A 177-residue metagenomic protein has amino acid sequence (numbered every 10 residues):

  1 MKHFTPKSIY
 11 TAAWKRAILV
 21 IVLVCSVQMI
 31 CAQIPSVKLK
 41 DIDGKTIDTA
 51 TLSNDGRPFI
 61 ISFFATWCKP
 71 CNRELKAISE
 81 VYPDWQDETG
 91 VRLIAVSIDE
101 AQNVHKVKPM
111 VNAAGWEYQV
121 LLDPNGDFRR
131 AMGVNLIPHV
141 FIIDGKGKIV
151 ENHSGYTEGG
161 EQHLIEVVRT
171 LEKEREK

Functional and structural regions predicted by a protein language model:
K2-L19: Bacterial N-terminal signal peptides that target proteins for export
R16-Q28: Bacterial N-terminal signal peptides
A32-Q33, K45: Boundary of Sec targeting at the N-terminus
K38-P58: A short beta-strand-turn-helix
G56-F59, F64-W67, L136: Short pre-active-site segment immediately N-terminal to redox-active cysteine/selenocysteine motifs in thiol-based
R73-A113, D127-F128: Structural microenvironment flanking redox-active thiols in thiol-disulfide oxidoreductases
M110-I143: Short, internal strand/loop/helix patches that form the active-site neighborhood or redox-interaction surface
I142-K177: Thiol-/selenol-based redox modules, centered on thioredoxin-like and closely related oxidoreductase domains
